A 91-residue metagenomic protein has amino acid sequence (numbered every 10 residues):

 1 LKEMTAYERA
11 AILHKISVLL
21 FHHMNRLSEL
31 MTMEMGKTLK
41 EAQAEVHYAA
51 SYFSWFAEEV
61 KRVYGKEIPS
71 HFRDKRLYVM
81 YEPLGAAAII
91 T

Functional and structural regions predicted by a protein language model:
L1-Y64, D74: Glycine-rich loop-to-alpha-helix module at the N-terminal edge of alpha/beta enzyme cores
K66-T91: Conserved small-residue-rich beta-alpha loop and adjacent elements that most often cradle the phosphate/pyrophosphate
